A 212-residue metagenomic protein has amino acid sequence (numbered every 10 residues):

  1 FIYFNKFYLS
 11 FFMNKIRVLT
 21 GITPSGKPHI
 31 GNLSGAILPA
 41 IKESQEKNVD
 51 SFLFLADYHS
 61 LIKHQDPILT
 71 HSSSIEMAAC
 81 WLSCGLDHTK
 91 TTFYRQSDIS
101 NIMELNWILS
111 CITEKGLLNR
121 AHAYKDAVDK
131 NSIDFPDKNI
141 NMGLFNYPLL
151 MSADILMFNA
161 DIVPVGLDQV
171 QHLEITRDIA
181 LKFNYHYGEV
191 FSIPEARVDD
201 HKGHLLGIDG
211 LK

Functional and structural regions predicted by a protein language model:
F1-S25, S44-N48, A79, D87-F93 (+3 more regions): Non-catalytic terminal extensions that flank enzyme cores
F7-F12, L61, F158, H172 (+1 more regions): A generic signature of intrinsically disordered, low-complexity regions enriched in glycine/proline and charged/polar
N14-A153: N-terminal Rossmann-like or analogous alpha/beta NTP/dinucleotide-binding catalytic cores that position adenine
K125-K212: Active-site cores that bind ATP or allylic diphosphates and position pyrophosphate for catalysis
